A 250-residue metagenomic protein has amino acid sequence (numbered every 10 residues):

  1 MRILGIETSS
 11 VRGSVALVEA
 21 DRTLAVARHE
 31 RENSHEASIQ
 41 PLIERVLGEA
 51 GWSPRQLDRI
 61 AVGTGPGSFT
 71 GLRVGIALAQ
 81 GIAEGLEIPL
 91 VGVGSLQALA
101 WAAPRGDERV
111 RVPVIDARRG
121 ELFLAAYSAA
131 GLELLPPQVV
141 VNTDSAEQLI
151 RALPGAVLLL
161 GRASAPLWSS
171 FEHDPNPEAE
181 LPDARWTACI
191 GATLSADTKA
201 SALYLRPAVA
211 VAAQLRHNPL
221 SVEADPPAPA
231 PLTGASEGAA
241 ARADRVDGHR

Functional and structural regions predicted by a protein language model:
M1-T23, E30, S34-A37, V91-R250: Oxyanion-binding and handling regions
S38, L42: Charged catalytic carboxylate motif
I43, A79, A100: Generic structural marker for isolated residues within well-ordered, non-membrane alpha-helices of soluble domains
I43-R59, Q148-V157: Phosphate/pyrophosphate-binding loops at sites that engage ATP/ADP/AMP, CoA/4′-phosphopantetheine, polyphosphate
E44-R45, E84, C189-T193: Short glycine/serine- and small hydrophobic-enriched flexible loop segments
A61-S95: DPxDG-like acidic metal-binding loop motif
